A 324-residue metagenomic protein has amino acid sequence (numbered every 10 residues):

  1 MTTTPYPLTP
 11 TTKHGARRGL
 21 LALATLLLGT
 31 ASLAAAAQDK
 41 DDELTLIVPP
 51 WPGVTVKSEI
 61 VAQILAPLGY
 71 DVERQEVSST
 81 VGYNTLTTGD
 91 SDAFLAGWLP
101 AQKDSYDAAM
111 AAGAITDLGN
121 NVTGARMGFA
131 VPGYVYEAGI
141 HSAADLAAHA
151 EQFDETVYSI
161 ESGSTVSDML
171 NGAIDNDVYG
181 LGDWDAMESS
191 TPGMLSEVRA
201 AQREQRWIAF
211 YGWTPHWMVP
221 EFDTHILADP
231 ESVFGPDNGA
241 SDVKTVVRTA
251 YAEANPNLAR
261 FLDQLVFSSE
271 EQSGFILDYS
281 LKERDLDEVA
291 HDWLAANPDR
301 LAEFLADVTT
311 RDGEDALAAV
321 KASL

Functional and structural regions predicted by a protein language model:
K40-G53, Y70-Q75, D154-Y158, L262: Short, well-ordered beta-strand elements
D42-L44, G53, A173-R203, A209 (+2 more regions): An extracytoplasmic/periplasmic, membrane-proximal ligand-sensing/linker region
W51-P52, Y70-T85, D185-E197: Short helix-initiation/N-cap motifs at beta->coil->alpha
S58, S78-G113, S196-E197, W217-D223: Pocket-flanking alpha-helical
V61-L68, A150-D185, A295: Ligand-binding cleft/hinge of the Venus flytrap
S91-L95, T165-S232: Ligand-binding pocket segment of bilobal, Venus flytrap-like solute-binding proteins
A114-V166: A conserved helix-loop-strand patch within extracytoplasmic ligand-binding domains of the periplasmic binding
M127-E137, A240-A254, L277-D278: A bilobed periplasmic-binding-protein/Venus flytrap-type ligand-binding module shared by bacterial periplasmic
